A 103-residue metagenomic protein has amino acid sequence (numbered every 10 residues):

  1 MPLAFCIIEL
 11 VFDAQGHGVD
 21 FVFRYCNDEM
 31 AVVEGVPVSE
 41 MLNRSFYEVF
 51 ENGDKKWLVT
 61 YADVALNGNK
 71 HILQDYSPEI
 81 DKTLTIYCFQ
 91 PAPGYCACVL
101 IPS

Functional and structural regions predicted by a protein language model:
M1, R44, N67-G68: Structured helix-beta-strand junction loops
M1-A14: PAS/LOV and related PAS-like sensory modules
A4, K70-Y76, K82-I86, A97: PAS/PAC sensory module
D13-G18, M30-M41: PAS/PAS-like sensory domain cap-loop motif
F23-M30: N-terminal capping loop/helix in small sensory signaling domains highlighted by a polar->aromatic N-x2-3-F motif
V33, E40-L42, F46-V49, V64: Alpha-helical sensory/transduction surfaces in regulatory modules that relay environmental signals to outputs, spanning
G53-I72, I80: Soluble sensory domains of the PAS superfamily and closely related sensory modules
Q90-S103: PAS-family sensory domains
